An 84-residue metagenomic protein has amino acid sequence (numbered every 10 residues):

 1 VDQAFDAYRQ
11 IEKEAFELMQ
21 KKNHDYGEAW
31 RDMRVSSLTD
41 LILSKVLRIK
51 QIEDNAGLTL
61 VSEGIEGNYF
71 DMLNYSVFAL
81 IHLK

Functional and structural regions predicted by a protein language model:
V1-K84: Intrinsically disordered, low-complexity regulatory regions that flank transcription factor DNA-binding cores
